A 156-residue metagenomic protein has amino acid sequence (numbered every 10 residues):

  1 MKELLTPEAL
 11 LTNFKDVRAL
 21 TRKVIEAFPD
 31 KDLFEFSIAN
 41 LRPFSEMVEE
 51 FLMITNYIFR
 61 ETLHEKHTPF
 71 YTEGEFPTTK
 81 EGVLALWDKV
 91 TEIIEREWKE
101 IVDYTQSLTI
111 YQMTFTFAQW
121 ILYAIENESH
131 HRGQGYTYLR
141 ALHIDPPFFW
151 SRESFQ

Functional and structural regions predicted by a protein language model:
M1-F14: Extreme N-terminal tail/first-helix region
L11-K15, A19-R22, D30-E73, Q112-Q156: Short, contiguous alpha-helical
T21-V24, V90-E92: Amphipathic alpha-helical packing segments from all-alpha helical-bundle domains
F76-I110, F115-Y138: Acidic/histidine-rich alpha-helical segments that form the ligand environment of transition-metal centers
